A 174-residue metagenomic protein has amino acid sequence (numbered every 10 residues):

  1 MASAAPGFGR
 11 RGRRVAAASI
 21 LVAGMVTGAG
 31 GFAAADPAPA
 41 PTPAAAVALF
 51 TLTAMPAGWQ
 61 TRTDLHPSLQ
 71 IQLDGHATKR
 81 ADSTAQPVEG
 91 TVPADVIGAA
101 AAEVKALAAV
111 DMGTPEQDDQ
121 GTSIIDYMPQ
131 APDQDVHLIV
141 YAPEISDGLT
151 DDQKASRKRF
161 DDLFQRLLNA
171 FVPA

Functional and structural regions predicted by a protein language model:
M1-P37: Secretory targeting and sorting signals
A2-S3, G31-F32, D36-A57, V110-A174: Short, well-ordered, aromatic-rich surface patches in folded extracellular/luminal domains
D36-D95, A174: Extracytoplasmic low-complexity, Pro/Thr/Ser/Ala/Gly-rich segments that lie immediately after a secretion/anchoring
T63, V88-V96, Q117, D152-R159: Extracytoplasmic/periplasmic, Sec-exported soluble proteins
I71, A100, V104, I125: Short, structured motif recognition centered on aromatic/hydrophobic residues
L73, A94-I97, Y127-Q134: A short, structured loop/turn motif at beta-sheet edges
H76, K105, Q130: Residue-level marker of positions within ordered structural domains that often coincide with functionally constrained
D95-T114: Charged, amphipathic alpha-helical segments
